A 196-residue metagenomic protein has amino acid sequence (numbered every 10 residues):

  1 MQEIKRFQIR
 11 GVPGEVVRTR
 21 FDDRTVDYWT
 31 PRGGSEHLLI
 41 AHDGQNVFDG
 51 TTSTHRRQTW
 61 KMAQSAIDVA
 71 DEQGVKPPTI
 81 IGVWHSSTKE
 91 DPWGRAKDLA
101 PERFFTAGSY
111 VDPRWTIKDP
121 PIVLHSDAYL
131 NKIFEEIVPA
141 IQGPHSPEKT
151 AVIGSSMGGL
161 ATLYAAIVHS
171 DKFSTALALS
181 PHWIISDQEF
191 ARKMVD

Functional and structural regions predicted by a protein language model:
M1-D196: Non-catalytic cap/lid and distal C-terminal segments of serine-dependent acyl enzymes
